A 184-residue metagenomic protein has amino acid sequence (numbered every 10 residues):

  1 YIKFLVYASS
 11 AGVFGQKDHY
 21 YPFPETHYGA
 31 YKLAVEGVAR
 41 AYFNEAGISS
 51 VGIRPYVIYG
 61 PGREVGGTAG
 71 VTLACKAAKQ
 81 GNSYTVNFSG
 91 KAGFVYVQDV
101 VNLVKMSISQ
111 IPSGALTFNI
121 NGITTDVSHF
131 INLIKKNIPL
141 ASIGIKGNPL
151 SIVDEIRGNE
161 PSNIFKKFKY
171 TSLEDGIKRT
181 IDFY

Functional and structural regions predicted by a protein language model:
Y1-H27: Conserved Rossmann-fold NAD(P)-dependent oxidoreductase catalytic core, especially the SDR/UDP-sugar
Y1-L5, G47-S49, A115: Active-site loop of short-chain dehydrogenase/reductase
F14-Q16, T26-H27, V51-A69: Flexible, glycine-rich beta-alpha linker
P24-E36, E64, T68-A69, G93-F94: Short-chain dehydrogenase/reductase
E25-R54, K79-Q80: Active-site Tyr-X1-5-Lys
A30, A34, V38-Y42, G70 (+3 more regions): Hydrophobic alpha-helix immediately C-terminal to the catalytic Tyr-X-X-X-Lys motif of short-chain
S50-I58, L73-V95: A conserved pocket-lining segment of Rossmann-fold NAD(P)-dependent short-chain dehydrogenase/reductase
N82, V86-Y184: C-terminal substrate-binding subdomain of Rossmann-fold SDR/epimerase-dehydratase oxidoreductases
